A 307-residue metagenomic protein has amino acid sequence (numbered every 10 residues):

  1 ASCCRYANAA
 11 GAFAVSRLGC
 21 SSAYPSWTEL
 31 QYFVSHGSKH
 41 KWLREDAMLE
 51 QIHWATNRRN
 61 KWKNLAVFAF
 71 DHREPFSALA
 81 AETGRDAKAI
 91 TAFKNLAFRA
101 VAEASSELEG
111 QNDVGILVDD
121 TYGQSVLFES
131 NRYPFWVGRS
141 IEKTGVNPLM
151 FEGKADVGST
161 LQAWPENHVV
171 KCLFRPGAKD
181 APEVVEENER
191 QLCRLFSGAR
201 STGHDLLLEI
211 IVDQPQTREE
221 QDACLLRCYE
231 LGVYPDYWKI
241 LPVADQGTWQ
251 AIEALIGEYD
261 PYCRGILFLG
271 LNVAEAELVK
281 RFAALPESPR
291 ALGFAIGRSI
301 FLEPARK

Functional and structural regions predicted by a protein language model:
A1-Q31: Conserved post-catalytic alpha-helical subdomain immediately downstream of the catalytic base and nucleotide-binding
S26-F33, L302-K307: C-terminal helical cap(s) of enzyme catalytic domains, especially alpha/beta-barrels
L43-V184, Y234, R264, E275-L292 (+1 more regions): Alpha/beta catalytic barrel-like cores
F68, E209, W238, G297: Conserved, mostly hydrophobic/aromatic
L127-E129, Q216-Y229, D245-G257, L278-A283: Distinct, well-ordered alpha-helical segments
S130-E142, N188-L206, A223, Q250-I266: Alpha-helix-loop-beta-strand connector modules within alpha/beta enzyme cores
P176-A181, N188-V233: Conserved anion-binding
A178-G198, P242-E258, E275-L278, A305: Active-site-adjacent beta->alpha loops and helix N-cap segments on the catalytic face of soluble alpha/beta enzymes
